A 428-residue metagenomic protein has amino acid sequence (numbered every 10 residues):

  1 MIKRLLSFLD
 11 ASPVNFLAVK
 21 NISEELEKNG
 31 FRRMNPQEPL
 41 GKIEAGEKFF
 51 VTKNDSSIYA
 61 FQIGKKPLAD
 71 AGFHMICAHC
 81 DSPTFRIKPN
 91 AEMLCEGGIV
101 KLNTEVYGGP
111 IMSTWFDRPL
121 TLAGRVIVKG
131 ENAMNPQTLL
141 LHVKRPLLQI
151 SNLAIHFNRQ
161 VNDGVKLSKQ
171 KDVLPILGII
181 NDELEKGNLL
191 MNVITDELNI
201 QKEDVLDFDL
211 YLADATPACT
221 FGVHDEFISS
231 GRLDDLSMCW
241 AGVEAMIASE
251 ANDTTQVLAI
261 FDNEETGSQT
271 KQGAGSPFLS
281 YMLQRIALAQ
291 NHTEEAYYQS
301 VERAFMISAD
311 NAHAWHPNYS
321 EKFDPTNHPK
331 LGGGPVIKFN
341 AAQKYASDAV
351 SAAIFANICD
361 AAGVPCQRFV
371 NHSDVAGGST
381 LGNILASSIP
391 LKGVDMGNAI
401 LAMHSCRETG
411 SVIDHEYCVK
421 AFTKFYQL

Functional and structural regions predicted by a protein language model:
M1-L428: N-terminal hydrophobic/helix-forming segments and targeting peptides
